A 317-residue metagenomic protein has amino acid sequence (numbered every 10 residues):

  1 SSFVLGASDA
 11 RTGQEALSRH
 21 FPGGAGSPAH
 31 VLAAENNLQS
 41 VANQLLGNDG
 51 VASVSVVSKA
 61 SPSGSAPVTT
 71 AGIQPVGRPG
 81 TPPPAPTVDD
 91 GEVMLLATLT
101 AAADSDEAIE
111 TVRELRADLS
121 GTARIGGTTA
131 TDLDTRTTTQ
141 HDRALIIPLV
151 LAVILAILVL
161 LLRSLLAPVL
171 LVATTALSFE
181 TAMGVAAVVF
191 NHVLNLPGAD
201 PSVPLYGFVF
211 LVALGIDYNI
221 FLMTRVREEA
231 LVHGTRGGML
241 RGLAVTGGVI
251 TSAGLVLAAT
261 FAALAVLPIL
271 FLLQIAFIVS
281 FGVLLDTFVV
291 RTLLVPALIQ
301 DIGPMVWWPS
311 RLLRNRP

Functional and structural regions predicted by a protein language model:
S1, S120-G121, T128-P317: Membrane-embedded transmembrane helical bundles of large multi-pass transporters/channels
S2-H192, P197-G198, I220: Structured non-transmembrane domains adjacent to transmembrane bundles in polytopic membrane proteins
